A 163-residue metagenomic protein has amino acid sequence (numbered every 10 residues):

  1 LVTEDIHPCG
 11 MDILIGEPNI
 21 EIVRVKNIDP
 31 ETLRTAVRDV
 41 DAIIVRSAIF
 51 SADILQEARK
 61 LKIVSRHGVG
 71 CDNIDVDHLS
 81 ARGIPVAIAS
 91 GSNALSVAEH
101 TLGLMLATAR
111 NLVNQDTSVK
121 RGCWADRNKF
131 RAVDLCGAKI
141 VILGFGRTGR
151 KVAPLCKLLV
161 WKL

Functional and structural regions predicted by a protein language model:
L1-V40, V160: N-terminal glycine-/charge-rich "phosphate-binding" loop or analogous flexible N-terminal tail
P8, N27-R34, A48-A52, N73 (+1 more regions): Structural motif corresponding to alpha-helix initiation and N-cap regions
I13, H100, L104, K151 (+1 more regions): Rossmann-fold NAD(P)-dependent oxidoreductase module
L14, I43, V64, L79 (+4 more regions): Generic structural signal for small/hydrophobic residues in well-ordered secondary structure, especially within
I22-I28, V45-R46, V119-N128: Short gly/ser/thr-rich secondary-structure transition/capping motifs
A36-V37, L55-A58, L135: A short, aliphatic-rich alpha-helical micro-motif
D41-K120: Phosphate/diphosphate ligand-binding glycine-rich loop within oxidoreductases
K129-L163: Rossmann-like dinucleotide/phosphate-binding beta-alpha-beta segment
